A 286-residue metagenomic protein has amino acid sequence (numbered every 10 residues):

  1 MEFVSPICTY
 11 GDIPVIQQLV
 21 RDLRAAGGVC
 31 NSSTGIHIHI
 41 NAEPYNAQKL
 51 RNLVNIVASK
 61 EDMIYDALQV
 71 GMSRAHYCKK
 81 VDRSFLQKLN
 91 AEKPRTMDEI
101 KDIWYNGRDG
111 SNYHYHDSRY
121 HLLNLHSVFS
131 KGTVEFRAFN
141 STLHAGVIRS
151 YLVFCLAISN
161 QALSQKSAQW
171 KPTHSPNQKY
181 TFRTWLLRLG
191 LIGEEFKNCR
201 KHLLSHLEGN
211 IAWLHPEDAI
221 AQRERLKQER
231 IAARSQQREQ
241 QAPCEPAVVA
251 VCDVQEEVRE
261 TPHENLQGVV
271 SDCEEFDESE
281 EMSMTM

Functional and structural regions predicted by a protein language model:
M1-C30, E43-C252, E256-E257, V270 (+2 more regions): C-terminal accessory/tail domains of diverse enzymes
S32-I36, I40: Short, conserved phosphate-binding/catalytic loop or strand-edge motifs used in phosphoryl-/nucleotidyl-transfer
R259-S271: Short, highly charge-biased, low-complexity peptide segments
